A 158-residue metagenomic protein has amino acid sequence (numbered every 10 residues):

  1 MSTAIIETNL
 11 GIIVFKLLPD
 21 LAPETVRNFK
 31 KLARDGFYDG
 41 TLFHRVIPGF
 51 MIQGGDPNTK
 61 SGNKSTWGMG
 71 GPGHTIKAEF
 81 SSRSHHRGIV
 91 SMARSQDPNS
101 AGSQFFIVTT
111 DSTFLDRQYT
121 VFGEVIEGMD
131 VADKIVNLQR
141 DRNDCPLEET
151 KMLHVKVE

Functional and structural regions predicted by a protein language model:
M1-E158: Cyclophilin-like peptidyl-prolyl cis-trans isomerases
